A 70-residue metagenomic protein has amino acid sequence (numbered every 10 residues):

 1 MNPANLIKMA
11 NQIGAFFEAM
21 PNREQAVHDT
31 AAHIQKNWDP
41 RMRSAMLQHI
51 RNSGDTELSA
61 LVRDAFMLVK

Functional and structural regions predicted by a protein language model:
M1-K70: A domain-level signal for the structural core that forms small-molecule/cofactor-binding pockets and catalytic centers
